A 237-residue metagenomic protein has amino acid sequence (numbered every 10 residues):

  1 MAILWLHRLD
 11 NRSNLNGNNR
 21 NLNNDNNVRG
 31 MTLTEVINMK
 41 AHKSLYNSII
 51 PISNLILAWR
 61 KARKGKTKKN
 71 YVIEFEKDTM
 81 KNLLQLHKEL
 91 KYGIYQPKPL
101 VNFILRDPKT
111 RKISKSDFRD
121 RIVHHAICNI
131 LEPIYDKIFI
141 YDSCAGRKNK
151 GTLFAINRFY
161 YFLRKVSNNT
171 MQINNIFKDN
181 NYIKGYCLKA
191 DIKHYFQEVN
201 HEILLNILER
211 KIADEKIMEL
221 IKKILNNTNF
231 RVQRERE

Functional and structural regions predicted by a protein language model:
M1-L84: Non-catalytic, polymerase-adjacent accessory regions of viral genome-replication enzymes
D25, L33-E35, K40-L45, P133-N200: Active-site-proximal segment of RNA-dependent polymerases
L55, K68, Y92-Q96, D136 (+3 more regions): Intrinsically disordered or highly flexible coil/loop and linker segments, enriched in small and charged/polar residues
L57, K61, Y92-I104: Short alpha-helical hairpin
G65-I73, K98-H125, I138-G151, T228-E237: Short, conserved non-catalytic motifs in the polymerase core
E76-Y92, V101-N102: Phosphate/adenylate-binding "loop-and-lid" substructures adjacent to NTP/NAD/dNTP-binding pockets in NTP-dependent
N82, E89-L90, F162-E237: Conserved polymerase palm-domain catalytic core
A126-L131: Active/ligand-binding-proximal structured segments within catalytic/core domains that scaffold catalytic residues
